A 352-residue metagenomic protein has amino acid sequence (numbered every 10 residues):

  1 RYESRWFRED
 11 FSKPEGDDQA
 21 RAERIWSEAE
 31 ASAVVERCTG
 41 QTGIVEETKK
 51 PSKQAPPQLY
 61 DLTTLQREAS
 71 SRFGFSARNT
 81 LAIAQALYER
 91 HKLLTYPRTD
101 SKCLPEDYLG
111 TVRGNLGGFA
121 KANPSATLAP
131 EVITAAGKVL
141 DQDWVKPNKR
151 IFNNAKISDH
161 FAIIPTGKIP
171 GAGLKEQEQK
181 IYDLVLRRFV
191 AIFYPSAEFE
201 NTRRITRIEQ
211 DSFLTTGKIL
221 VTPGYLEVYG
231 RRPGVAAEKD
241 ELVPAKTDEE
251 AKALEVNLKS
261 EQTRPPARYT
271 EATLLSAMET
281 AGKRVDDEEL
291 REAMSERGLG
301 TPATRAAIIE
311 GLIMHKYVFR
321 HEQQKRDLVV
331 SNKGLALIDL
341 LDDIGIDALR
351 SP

Functional and structural regions predicted by a protein language model:
R1-P352: Core catalytic DNA strand-manipulation module of type IA topoisomerases
